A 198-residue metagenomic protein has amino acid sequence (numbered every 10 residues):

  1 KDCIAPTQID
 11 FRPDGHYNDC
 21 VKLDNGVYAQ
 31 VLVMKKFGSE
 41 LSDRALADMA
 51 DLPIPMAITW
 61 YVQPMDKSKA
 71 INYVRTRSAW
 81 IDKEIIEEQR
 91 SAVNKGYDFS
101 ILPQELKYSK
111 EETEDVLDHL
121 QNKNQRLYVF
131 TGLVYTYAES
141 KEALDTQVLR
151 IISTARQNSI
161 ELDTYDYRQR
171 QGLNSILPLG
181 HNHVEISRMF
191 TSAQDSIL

Functional and structural regions predicted by a protein language model:
K1-I197: Extended, folded cores of ATP/NTP-driven motor/assembly subunits in large transport and secretion machines
